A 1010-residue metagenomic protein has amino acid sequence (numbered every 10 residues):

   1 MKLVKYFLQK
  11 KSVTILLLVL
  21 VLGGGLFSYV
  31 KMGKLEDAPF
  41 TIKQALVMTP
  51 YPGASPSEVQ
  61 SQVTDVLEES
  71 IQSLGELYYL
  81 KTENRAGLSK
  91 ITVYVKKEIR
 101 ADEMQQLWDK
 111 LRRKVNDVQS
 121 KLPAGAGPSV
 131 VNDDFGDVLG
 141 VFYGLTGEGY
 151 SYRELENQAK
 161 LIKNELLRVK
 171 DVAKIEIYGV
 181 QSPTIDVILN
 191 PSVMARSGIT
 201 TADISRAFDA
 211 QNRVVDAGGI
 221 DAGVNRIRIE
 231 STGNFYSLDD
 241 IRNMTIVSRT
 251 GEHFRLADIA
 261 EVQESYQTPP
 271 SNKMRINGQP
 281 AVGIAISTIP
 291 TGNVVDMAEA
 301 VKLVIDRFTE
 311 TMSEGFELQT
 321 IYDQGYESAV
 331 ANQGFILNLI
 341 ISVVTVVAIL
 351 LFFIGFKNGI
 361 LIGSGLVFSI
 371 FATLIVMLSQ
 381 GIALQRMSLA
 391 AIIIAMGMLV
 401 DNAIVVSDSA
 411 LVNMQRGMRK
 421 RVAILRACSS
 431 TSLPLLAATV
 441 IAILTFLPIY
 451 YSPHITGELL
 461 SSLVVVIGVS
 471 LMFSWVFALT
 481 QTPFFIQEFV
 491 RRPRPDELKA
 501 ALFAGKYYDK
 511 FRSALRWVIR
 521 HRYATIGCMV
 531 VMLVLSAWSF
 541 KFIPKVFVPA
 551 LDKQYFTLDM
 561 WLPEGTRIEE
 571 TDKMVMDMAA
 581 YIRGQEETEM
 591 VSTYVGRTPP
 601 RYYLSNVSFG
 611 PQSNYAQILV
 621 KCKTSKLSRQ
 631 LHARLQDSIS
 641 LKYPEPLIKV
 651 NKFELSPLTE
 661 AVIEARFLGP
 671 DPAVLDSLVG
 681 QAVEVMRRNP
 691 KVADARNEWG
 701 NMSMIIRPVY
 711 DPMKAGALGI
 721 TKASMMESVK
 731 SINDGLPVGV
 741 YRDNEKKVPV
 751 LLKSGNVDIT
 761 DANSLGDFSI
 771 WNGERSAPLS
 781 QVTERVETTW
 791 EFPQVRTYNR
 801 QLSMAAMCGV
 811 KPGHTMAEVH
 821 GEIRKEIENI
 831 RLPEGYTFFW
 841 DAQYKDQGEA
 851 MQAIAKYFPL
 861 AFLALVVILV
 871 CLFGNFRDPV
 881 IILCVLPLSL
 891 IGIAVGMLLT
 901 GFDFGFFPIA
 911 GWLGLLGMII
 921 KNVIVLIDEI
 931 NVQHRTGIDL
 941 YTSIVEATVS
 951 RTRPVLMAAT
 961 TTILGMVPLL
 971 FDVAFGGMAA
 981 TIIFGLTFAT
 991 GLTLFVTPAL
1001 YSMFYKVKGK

Functional and structural regions predicted by a protein language model:
M1-K34, T431, L498-P549: Signature of alpha-helical transmembrane segments and their immediate interfacial
Y6, D37, M48, K90 (+8 more regions): Extracytoplasmic/periplasmic membrane-proximal domains and adjacent transmembrane bundles of envelope biogenesis
S12, L20-A54, N116-P123, I449-E458 (+3 more regions): Transmembrane helices with small-residue packing motifs
L16, S55-Q62, I99-K110, L139-F142 (+20 more regions): Solvent-exposed, non-transmembrane alpha-helical starts
G25-K31, V344-L411, V469, A864-R951 (+4 more regions): Hydrophobic transmembrane alpha-helices and their membrane-interface caps in long multi-pass transport proteins
E58-N132, S192-R213, N234, E569-L658 (+1 more regions): Solvent-exposed, membrane-proximal periplasmic/extracellular interface segments of envelope transport and secretion
I321, S328, N332, S407 (+4 more regions): Helix-loop junctions and hydrophobic alpha-helical segments within the transmembrane domains of large membrane
M396-A410, T431-Y451, E458-L498, I618 (+4 more regions): Transmembrane alpha-helices and their membrane-interface boundaries in multi-pass membrane transporters and channels
